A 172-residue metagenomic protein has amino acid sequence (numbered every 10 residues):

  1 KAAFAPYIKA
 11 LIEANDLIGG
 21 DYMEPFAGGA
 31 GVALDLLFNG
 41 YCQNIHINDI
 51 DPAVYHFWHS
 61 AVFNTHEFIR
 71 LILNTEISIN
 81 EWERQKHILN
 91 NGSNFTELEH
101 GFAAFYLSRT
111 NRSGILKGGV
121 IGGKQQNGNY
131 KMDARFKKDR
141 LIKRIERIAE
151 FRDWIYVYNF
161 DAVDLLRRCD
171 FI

Functional and structural regions predicted by a protein language model:
K1-I12, L17, A61-I172: SAM-dependent nucleic-acid methyltransferase catalytic core
F4, N15-N80: Conserved S-adenosyl-L-methionine
